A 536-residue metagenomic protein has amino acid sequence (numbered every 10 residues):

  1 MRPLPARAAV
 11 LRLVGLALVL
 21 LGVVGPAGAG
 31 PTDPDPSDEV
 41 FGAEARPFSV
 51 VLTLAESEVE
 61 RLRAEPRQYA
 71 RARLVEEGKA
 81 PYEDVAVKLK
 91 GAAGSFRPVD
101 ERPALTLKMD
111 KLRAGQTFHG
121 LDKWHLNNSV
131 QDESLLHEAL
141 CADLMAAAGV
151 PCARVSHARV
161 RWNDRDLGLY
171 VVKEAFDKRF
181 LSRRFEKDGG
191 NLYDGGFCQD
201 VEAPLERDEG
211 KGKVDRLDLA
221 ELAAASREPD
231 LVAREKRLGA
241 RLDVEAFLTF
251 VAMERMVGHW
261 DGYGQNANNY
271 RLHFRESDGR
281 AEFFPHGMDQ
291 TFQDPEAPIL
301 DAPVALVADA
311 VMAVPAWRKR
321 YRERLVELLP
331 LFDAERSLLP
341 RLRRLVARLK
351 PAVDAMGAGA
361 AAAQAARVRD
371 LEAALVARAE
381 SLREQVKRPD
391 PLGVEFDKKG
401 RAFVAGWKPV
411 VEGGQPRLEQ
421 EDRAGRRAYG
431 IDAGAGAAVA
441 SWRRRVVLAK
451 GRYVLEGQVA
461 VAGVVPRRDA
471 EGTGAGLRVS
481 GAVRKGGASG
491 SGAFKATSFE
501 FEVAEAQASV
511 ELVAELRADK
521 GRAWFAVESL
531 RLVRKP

Functional and structural regions predicted by a protein language model:
M1-V14: Bacterial N-terminal signal peptides that target proteins for export
R2-P3, R324, R484-K485: Short intrinsically disordered, low-complexity coil segments enriched in acidic
P5, A360, L371, A437-A438 (+1 more regions): Helix-centric, low-specificity signal for extended rod-like, repetitive segments
R12-V23: Bacterial N-terminal signal peptides
L20, F41-A43, R63-E65, G78 (+11 more regions): Sterically constrained small-residue positions within well-ordered secondary structures of folded domains
G25-G28: Sec/Tat signal peptide C-region and signal peptidase I cleavage site
G30-G393: Phosphate/dinucleotide-binding and metal-coordinating scaffold of catalytic cores in nucleotide-dependent enzymes
R388-P536: Extracellular and organelle-lumenal recognition/adhesion modules and their flexible linkers in secreted
